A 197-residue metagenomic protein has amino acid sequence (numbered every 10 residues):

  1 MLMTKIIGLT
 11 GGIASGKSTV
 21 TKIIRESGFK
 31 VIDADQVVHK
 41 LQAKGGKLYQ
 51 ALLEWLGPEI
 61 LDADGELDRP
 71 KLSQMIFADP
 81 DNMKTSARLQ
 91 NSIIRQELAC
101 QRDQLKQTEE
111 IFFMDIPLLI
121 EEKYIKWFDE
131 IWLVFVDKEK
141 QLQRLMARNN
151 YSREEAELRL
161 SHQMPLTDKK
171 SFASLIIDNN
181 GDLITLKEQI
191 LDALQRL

Functional and structural regions predicted by a protein language model:
L2-Q36: Walker A (P-loop) phosphate-binding motif
G16, D35, S86, F113 (+3 more regions): Residue-level signal for inorganic ion chemistry
T19-K22, K30-A43, P58, H162-K169: N-terminal polybasic phosphate/anion-binding patch
S27, Y49, L53, K138-Q143 (+2 more regions): An amphipathic alpha-helix signature
K30, Q36, E130, S174-L175: Well-ordered beta-strand positions
Q36-E110: ATP-dependent small-molecule kinase phosphotransfer cores that center on conserved nucleotide phosphate-binding segments
E97-K106, I111-A147: ATP-dependent NMP and nucleoside kinases share a basic, alpha-helical "lid"
L98, L105, K126-W127, A147 (+1 more regions): Small-molecule kinase domains that catalyze NTP-dependent phosphoryl transfer to phosphate-bearing small molecules
